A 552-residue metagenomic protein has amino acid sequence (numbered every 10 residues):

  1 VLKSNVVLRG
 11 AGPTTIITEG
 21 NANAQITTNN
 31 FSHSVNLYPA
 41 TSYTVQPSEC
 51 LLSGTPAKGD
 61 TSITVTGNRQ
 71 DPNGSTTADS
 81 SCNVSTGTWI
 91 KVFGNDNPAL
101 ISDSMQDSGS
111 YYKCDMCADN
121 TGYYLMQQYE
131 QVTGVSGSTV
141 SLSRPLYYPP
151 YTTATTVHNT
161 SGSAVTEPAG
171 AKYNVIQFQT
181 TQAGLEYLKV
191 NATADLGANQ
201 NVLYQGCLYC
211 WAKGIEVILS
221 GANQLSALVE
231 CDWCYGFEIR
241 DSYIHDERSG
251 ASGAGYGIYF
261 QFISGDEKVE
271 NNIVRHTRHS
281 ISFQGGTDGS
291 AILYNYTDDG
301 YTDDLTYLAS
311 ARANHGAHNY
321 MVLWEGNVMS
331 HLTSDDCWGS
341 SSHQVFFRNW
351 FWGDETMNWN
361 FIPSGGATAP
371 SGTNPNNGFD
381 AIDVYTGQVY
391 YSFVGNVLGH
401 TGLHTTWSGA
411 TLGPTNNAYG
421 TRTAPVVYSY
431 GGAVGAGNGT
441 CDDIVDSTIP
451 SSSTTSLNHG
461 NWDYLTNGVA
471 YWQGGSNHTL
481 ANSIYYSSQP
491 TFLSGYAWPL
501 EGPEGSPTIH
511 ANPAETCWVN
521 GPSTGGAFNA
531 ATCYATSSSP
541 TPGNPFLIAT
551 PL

Functional and structural regions predicted by a protein language model:
V1-G20, L125, Q131-G134, V175-K189: Beta-solenoid repeat scaffold
N5, A11, T181-A192, L208-L219 (+6 more regions): Right-handed parallel beta-helix
I17-Q128, T133-S143, Y148-P149: Autoprocessing Asn-cyclization modules and mimics
A22-E49, K58-D60, T155-Q177, L196-L203 (+6 more regions): Extracellular beta-strand/beta-solenoid scaffold signature
Q25-C50, N73-D79, I101-T121, T153-K172 (+4 more regions): Surface-exposed intrinsically disordered loops and tails
T88, G94-V135, Q182-I281: Right-handed parallel beta-helix
A118-Y129, T139-Q205, N417: Cys-His-centered catalytic/binding microenvironment captured across papain-like cysteine peptidases and homologous
A317, V322, G326-N327, H331-L332 (+3 more regions): Catalytic domains of carbohydrate-active enzymes that cleave complex glycans
